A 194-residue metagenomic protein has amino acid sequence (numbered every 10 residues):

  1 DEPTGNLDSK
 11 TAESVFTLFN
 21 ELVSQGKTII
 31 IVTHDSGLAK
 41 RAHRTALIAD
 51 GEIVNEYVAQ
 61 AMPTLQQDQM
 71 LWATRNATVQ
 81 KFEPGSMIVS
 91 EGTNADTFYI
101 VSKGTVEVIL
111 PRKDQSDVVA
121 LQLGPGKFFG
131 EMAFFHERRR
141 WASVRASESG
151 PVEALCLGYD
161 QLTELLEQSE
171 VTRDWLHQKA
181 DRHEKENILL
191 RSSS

Functional and structural regions predicted by a protein language model:
D1, D8: ABC-family nucleotide-binding domains
N6-L7, L22: Short coil-to-helix N-cap segments within the nucleotide-binding domains
A12-Q25: Helical segment within the ABC ATPase nucleotide-binding domain
T28, K40-L47: Conserved catalytic segment of ABC-fold P-loop ATPases
V32-H34: H-loop/switch region of ABC-family ATPase nucleotide-binding domains
D50-E56: Conserved switch/coupling elements of ABC/ABC-like ATPase nucleotide-binding domains
A61-V119, P125-G130, S194: Regulatory nucleotide-sensing modules
A120-Q178: Cyclic-nucleotide recognition modules
